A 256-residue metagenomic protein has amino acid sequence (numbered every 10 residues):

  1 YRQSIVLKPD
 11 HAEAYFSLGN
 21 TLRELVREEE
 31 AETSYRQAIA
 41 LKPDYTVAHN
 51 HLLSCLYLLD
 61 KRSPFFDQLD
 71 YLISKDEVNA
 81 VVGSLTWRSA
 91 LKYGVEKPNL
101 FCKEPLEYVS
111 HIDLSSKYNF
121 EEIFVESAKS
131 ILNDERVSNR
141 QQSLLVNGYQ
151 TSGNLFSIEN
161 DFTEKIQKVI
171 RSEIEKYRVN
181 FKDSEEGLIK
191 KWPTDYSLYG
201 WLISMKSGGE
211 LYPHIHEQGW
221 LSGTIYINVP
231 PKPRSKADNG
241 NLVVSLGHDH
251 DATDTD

Functional and structural regions predicted by a protein language model:
H11, Y45, E77-A80: Residue-level recognition of tetratricopeptide repeat
E13-E24, V47-S54: Conserved alpha-helical positions within TPR/SEL1-like repeat arrays
P98-I189: Non-heme Fe(II)/2-oxoglutarate
E164-Q167, R171, E175-D256: Catalytic core of non-heme Fe(II) oxygenases with the double-stranded beta-helix
